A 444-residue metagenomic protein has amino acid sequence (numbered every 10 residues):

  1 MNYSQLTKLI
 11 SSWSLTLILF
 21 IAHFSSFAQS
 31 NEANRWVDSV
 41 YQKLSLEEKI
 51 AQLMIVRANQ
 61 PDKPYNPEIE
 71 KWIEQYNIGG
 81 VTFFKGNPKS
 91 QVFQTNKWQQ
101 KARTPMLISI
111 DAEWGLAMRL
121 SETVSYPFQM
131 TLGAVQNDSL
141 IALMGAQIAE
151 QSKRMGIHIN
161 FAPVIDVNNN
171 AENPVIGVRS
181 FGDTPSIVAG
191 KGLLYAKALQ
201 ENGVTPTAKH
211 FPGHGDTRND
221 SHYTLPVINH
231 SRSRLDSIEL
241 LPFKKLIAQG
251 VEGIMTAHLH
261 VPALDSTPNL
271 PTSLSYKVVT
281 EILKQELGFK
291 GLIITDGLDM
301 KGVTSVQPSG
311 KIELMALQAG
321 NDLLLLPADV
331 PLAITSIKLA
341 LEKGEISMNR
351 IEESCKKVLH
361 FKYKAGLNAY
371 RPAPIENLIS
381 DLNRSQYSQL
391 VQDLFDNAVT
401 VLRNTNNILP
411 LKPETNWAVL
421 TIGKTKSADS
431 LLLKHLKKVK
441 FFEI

Functional and structural regions predicted by a protein language model:
M1-N31: Bacterial Sec-dependent N-terminal signal peptides
F27-E122: N-terminal hydrophobic targeting/anchoring segments and the immediately downstream early-domain regions of hydrolases
Q29-K71, Q307-I444: Preference for extracellular/luminal or secreted protein segments
S45, V81, K89-M106, L116-M118 (+2 more regions): Second-shell residues forming the walls of enzyme active-site clefts
I55-P64, M130-A142, T224-I238, K301-Q307: Active-site mouth loops of central-metabolism enzymes
A58-D62, I108-M118, H158-N168, A208-H214 (+1 more regions): Short glycine-enriched loops at secondary-structure junctions
P61-E74, I141-I148, D236-F243, Q307-E313: Short, acidic/polar
V135-I157, V164-V188, G192, A196 (+2 more regions): A substrate-binding/cap region within the structured catalytic cores of diverse enzymes
